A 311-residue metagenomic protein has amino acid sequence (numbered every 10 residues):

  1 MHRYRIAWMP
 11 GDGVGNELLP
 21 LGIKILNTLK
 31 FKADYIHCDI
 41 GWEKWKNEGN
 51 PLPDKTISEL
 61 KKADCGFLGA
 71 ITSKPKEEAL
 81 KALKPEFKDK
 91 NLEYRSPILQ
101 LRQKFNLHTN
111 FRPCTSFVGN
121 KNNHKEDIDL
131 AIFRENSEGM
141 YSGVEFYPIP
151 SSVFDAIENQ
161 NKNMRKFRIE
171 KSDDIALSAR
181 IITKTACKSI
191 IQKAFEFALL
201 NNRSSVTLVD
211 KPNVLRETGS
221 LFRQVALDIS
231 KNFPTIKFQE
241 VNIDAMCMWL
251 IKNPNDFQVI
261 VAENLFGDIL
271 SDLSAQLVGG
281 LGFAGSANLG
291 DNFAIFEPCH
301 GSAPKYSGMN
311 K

Functional and structural regions predicted by a protein language model:
M1, S58-L60, K121-E126, L200 (+5 more regions): Solvent-exposed alpha-helices and their adjacent loops that cap or buttress functional pockets in soluble metabolic
M1-G11, I36-I40: Generic N-terminal amphipathic, Lys/Arg-enriched alpha-helix
H2-R5, F31, K62-A63, N106-H108 (+7 more regions): Short coil/turn connectors at secondary-structure junctions
I6-L29, F154-I243: Glycine-rich phosphate/diphosphate-binding loop of Rossmann-like nucleotide-binding domains
D12-G15, D64, F133, A194 (+1 more regions): Buried hydrophobic positions in well-ordered alpha/beta secondary-structure cores of metabolic enzymes
K32-I57, M248-L250: N-terminal beta-loop-helix "entrance" segment that forms/cooperates in small-molecule cofactor or anionic ligand
K46-N163, A176-L177, L265: N-terminal glycine-rich phosphate/adenylate-binding segment common to multiple enzyme folds
D54, L92-R95, W249-K311: Glycine-rich phosphate/nucleotide-binding loop
